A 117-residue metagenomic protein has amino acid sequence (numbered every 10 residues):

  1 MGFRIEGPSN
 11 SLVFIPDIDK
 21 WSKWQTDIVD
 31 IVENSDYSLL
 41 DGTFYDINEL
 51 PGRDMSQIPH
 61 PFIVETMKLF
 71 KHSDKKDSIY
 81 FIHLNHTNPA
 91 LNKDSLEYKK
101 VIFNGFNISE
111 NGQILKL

Functional and structural regions predicted by a protein language model:
M1-I5, L115: Short beta-strand scaffold segments in enzyme catalytic cores
G7-L12, L117: Beta-strand-turn-beta hairpins that frame and shape the catalytic cleft of phosphate-ester-processing enzymes
S9-S11, I18-G112: Cap/insert and terminal regions of metallo-dependent hydrolase folds
